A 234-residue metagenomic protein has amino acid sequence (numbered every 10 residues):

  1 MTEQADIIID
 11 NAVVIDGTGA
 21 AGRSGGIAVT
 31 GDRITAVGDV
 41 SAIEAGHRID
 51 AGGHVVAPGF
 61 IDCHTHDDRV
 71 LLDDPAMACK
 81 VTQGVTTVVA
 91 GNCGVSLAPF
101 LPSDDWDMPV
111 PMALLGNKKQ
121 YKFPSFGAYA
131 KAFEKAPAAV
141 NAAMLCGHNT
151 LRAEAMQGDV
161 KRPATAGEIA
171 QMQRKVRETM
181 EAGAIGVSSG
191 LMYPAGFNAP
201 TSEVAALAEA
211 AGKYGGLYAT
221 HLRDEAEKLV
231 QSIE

Functional and structural regions predicted by a protein language model:
M1-I8, V14-G59: Histidine-rich, glycine-flanked metal-binding segment
A5-I9, A42-G91: Replace "His-x-His-based motif
A12, I27, D32, G53 (+5 more regions): Divalent metal-coordination and catalytic microenvironments
I61-T65, V88-A90, A142-C146, V187-S189 (+1 more regions): Hydrophobic faces of well-ordered beta-strands that scaffold small-molecule active sites in alpha/beta enzyme cores
D68-L71, V95-A98, R152, Y193-G196 (+1 more regions): Active-site environment of divalent metal-dependent phosphoester hydrolases
V70, S125, C146, L222 (+1 more regions): Catalytic cores and adjacent flexible loops of soluble metabolic enzymes that perform enolate/carbanion chemistry on
D73-I185: Divalent-metal coordination cores built from histidine and acidic residues
A128-Y129, P163-S189, A195-E234: Histidine/acidic residue-rich metal-binding segments in metalloenzymes
